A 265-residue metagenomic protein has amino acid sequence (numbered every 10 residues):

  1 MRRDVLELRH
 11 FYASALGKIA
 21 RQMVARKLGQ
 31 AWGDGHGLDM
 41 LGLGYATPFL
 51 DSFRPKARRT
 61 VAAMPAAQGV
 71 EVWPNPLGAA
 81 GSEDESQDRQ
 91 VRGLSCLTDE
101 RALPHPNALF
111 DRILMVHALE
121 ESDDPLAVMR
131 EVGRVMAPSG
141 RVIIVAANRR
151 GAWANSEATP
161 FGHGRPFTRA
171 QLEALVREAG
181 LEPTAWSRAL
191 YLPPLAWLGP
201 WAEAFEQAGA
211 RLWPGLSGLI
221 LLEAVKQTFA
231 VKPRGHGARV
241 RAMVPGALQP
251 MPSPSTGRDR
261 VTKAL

Functional and structural regions predicted by a protein language model:
M1-D34: Class I SAM-dependent methyltransferase Rossmann-like catalytic core, especially the SAM/SAH-binding loop
A31-L103: Class I SAM-dependent methyltransferase SAM/SAH-binding core
R101-I113: A short acidic, Gly/Pro-enriched loop at the edge of an enzyme's catalytic core that lines a small-molecule cofactor
L126-R141: A short glycine-rich, Lys/Arg-flanked "PGG" loop and its adjoining helix->strand segment in the class I
G140-P166: Conserved class I S-adenosyl-L-methionine
H163-W186, L190: Short alpha-helix
T184-A208, G215-S217: Conserved catalytic loop of SAM-dependent methyltransferase domains
Q207-L265: C-terminal lobe and adjacent flexible extensions of AdoMet/dcAdoMet transferase-like proteins
